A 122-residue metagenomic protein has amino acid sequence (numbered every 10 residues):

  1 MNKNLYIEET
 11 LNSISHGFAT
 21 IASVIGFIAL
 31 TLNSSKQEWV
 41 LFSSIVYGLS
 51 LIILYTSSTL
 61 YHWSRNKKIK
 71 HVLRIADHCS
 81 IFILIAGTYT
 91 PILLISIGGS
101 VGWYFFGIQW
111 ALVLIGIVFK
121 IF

Functional and structural regions predicted by a protein language model:
M1-F122: Multi-pass alpha-helical transmembrane bundles in non-GPCR membrane proteins that perform intramembrane catalysis
